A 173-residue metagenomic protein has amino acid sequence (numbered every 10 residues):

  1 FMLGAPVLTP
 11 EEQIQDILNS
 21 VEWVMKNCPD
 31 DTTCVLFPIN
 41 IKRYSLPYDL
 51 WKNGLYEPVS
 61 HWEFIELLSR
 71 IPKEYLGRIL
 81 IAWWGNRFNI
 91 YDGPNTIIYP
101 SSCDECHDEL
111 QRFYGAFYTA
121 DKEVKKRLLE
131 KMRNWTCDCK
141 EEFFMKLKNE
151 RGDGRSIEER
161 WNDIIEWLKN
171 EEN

Functional and structural regions predicted by a protein language model:
F1-M2, A82: Residue-level detector of family-conserved "landmark" positions at structurally sensitive sites
M2-P10, I41-Y48: Conserved radical SAM core fold
L8-N27, F88-G93: Catalytic cores of alpha/beta
D30, V35, I39-N173: Auxiliary Fe-S-binding modules of radical SAM enzymes
